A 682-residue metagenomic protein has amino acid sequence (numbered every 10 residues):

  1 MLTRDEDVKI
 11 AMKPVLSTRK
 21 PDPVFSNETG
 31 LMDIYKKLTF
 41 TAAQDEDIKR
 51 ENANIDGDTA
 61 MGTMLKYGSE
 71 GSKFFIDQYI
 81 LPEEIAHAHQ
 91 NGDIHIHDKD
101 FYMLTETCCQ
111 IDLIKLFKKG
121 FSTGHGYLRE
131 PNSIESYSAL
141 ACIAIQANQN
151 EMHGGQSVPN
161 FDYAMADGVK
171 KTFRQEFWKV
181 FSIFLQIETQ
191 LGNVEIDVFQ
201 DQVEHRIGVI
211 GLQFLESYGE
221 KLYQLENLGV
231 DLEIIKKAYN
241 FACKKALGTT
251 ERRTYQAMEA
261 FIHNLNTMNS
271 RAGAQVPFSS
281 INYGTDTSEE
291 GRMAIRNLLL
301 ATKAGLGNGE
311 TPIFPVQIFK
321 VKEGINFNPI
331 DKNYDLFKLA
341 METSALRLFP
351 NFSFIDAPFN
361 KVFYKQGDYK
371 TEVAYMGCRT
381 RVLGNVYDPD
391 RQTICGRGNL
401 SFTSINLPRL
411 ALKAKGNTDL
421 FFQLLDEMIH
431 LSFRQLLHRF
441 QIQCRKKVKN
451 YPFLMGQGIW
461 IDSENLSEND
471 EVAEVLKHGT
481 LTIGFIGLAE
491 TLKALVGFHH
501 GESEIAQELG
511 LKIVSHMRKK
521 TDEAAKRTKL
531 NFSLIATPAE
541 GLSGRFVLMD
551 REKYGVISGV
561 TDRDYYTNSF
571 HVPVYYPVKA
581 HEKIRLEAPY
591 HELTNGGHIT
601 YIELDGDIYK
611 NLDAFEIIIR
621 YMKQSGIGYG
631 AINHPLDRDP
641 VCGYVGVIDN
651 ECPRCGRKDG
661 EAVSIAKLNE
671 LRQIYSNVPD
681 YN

Functional and structural regions predicted by a protein language model:
L2-K477, F498-H499, S503-E670: Conserved catalytic cores of very large enzyme subunits
L481-A494, S515, E670: Contiguous, well-ordered alpha-helical segments that form the cores/surfaces of helical PPI scaffolds
L671-Y675: Conserved, well-folded catalytic cores of nucleic-acid-processing and energy-transducing macromolecular machines
P679-N682: Conserved helix-adjacent loop modules within structured domains
